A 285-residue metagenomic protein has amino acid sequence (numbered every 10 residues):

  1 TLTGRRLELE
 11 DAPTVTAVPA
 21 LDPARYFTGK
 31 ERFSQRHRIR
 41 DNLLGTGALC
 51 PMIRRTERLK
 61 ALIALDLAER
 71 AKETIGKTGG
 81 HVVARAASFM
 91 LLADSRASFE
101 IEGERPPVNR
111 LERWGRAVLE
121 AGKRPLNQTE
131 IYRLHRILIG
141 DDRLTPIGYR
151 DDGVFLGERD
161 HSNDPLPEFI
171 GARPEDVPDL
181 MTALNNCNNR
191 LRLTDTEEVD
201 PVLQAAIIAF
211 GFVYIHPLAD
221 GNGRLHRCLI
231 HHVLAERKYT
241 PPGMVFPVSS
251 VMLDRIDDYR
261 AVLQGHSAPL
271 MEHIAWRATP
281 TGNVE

Functional and structural regions predicted by a protein language model:
T1-D220, R224-E285: FIC/Doc superfamily catalytic core
